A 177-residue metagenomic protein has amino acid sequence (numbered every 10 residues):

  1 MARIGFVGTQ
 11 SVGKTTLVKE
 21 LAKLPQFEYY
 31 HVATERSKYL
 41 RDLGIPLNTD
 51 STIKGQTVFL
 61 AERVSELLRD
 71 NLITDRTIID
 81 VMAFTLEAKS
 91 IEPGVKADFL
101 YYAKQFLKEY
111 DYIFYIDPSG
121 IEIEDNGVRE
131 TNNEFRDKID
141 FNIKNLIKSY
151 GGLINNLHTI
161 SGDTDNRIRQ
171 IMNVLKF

Functional and structural regions predicted by a protein language model:
M1-R3: Pre-Walker A (Motif I) flank of P-loop NTPase domains
F6: Hydrophobic anchor at the beta1->P-loop junction of P-loop NTPases
Q10: The conserved Walker
K14: Conserved lysine of the Walker
V18-L24, Q56-L72, A97-Y110: Short amphipathic alpha-helices and their capping/turn segments at secondary-structure boundaries
K19-S65: Conserved substrate/cofactor phosphate-moiety recognition/catalytic segment in nucleotide-dependent phosphotransferases
I45-P93: Conserved nucleotide-sensing/catalytic segment adjacent to the nucleotide-binding pocket in NTP-handling enzymes
K89-N166: A glycine- and Lys/Arg-enriched "phosphate-lid" helix/loop adjacent to the NTP-binding pocket of small-molecule kinases
